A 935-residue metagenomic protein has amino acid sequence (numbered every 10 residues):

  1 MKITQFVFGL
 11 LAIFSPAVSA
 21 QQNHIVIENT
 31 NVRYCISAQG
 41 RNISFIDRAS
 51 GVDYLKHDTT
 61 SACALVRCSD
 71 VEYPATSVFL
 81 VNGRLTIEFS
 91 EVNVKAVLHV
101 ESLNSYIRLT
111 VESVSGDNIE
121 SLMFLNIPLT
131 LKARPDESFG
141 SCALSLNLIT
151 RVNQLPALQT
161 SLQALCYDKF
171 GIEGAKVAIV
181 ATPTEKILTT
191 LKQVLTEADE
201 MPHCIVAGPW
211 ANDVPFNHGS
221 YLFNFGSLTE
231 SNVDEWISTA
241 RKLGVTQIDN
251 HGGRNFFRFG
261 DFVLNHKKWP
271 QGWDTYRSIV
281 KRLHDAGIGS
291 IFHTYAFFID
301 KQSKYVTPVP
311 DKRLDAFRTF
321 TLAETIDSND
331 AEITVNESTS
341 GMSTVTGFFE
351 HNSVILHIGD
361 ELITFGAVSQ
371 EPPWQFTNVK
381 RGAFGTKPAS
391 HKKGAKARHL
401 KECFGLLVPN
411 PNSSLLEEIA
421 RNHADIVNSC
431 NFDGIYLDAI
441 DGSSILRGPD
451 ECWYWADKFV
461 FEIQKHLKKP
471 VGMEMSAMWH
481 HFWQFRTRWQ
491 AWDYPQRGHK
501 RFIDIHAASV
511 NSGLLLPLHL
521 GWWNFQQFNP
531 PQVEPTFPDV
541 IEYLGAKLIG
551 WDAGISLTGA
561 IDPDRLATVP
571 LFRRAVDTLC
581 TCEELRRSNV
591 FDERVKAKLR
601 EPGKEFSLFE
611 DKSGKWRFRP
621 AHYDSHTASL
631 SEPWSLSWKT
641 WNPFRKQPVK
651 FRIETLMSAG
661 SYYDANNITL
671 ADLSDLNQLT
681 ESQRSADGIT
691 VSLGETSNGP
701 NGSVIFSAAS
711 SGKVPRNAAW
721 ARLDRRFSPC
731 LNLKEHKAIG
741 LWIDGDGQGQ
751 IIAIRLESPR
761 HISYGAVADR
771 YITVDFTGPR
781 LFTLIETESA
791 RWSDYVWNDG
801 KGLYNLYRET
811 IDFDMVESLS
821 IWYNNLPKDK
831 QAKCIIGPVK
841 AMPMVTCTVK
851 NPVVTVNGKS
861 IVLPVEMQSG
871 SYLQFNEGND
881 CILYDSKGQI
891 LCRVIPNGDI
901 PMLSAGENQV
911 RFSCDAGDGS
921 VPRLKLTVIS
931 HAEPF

Functional and structural regions predicted by a protein language model:
I27-G252, P270, R282, A286-S290 (+11 more regions): Carbohydrate-recognition beta-sandwich/jelly-roll modules in extracellular/periplasmic carbohydrate-active proteins
L122-L125, P648-F651, Y662-I668, L673 (+3 more regions): Extracellular beta-strand ligand-recognition surfaces/modules
P215-T319, K401-A424, N428-Y454: Aromatic-lined carbohydrate-binding/catalytic grooves of carbohydrate-active enzymes
A296, D300-R381, G385-P388: Autoprocessing Asn-cyclization modules and mimics
Y305-F317, K401-E418, E462-L566: Glycan-recognition surfaces
V335, S343, R381-A389, K393 (+2 more regions): Intrinsically disordered, low-complexity segments enriched in serine, threonine, and glycine
L693-A721: Short carbohydrate-recognition loop motifs
S710-Y807, A832-C834, P922, L926-F935: Extracellular ligand-binding interfaces
